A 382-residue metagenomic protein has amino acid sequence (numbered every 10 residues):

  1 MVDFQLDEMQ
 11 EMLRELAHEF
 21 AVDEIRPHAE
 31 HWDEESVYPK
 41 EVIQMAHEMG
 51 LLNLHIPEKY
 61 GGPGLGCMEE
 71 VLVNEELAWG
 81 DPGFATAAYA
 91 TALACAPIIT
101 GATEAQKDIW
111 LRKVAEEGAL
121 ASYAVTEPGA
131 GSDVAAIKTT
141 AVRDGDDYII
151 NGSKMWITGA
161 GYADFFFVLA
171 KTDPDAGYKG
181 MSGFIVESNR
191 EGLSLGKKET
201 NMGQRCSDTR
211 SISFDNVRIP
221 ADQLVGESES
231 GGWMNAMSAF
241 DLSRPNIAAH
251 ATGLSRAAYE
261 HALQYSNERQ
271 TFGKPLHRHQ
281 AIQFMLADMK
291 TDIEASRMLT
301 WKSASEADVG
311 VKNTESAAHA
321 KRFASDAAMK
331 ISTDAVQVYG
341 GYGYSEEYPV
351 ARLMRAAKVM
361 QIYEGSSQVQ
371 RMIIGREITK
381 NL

Functional and structural regions predicted by a protein language model:
M1-G80, F84-A85, G101-Q106, K113-G118 (+4 more regions): Alpha-helical interface subdomain recognition
E70-V71, T91, K107, F165: Amphipathic alpha-helical segments in well-structured domains
A87-Y89, V114, G129-S132, W156-G159 (+2 more regions): Short Gly/Pro-enriched turn/cap motifs at secondary-structure boundaries
A92-G101: Helix-loop "lid/cap" segments that line or gate small-molecule binding pockets
E117-V125: A short, Trp-centered hydrophobic/proline-enriched beta-strand micro-motif
A136, N189-R218: Flexible, small-/acidic-enriched active-site or ligand-binding loops
N151-L195: A short core secondary-structure module
D215-M234: Long, acidic (Asp/Glu-rich), low-complexity accessory segments flanking structured domains
